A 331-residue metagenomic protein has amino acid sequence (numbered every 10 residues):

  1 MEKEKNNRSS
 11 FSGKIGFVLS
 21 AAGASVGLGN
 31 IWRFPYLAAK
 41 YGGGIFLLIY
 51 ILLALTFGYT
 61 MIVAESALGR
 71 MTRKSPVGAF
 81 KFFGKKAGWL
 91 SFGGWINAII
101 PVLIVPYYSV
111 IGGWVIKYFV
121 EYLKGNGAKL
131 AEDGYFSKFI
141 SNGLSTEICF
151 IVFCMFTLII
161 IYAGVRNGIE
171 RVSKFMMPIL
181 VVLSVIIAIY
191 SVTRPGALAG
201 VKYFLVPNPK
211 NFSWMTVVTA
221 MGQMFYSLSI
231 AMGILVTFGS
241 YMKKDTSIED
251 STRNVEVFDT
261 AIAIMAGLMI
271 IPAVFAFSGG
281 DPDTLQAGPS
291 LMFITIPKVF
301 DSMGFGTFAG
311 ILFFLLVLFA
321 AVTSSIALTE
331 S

Functional and structural regions predicted by a protein language model:
M1-W32, M61-S66, R70-F92, K243-S247: Membrane-interface "cap" regions at the ends of multi-pass membrane proteins
E2-N7, F11, E170, K174-I326: Membrane-embedded translocation segments of transport machinery
K5-R8, Y36-Y41, M71-I96, S109-R166 (+2 more regions): Inter-helical loop and helix-membrane interface segments of multi-pass membrane transporters/permeases
R8, I45-Y50, W89-W95, L130 (+1 more regions): Membrane-interface alpha-helices at helix entry/exit sites of multi-pass transporters
G13-L53, V236-G239, D250-R253, V257-T260 (+1 more regions): Transmembrane helix-boundary motif of multi-pass solute transporters/channels
G16, S20-A22, I51, K85 (+6 more regions): Transmembrane alpha-helical segments of multi-pass small-molecule transport proteins
W32, I62-S66, R70, V110-Y118 (+7 more regions): Short helix-terminus and kink motifs of transmembrane alpha helices, predominantly at the cytoplasmic interface
Y50-Y59, N97-L123, C149-A163, P178-S191 (+2 more regions): Hydrophobic core segments of alpha-helical transmembrane domains in multi-pass membrane transport and ion-translocation
